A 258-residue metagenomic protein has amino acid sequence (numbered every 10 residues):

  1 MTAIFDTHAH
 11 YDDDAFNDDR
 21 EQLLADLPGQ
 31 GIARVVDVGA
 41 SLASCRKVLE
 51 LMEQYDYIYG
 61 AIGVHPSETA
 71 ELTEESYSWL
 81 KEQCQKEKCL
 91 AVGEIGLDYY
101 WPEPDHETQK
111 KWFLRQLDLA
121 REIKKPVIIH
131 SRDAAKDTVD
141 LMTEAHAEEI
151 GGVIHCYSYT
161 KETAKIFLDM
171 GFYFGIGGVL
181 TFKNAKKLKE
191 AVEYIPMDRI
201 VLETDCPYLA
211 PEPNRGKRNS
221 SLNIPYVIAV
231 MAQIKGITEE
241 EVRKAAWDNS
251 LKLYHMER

Functional and structural regions predicted by a protein language model:
M1-R258: Mid-domain alpha/beta scaffold segments of enzyme catalytic cores
